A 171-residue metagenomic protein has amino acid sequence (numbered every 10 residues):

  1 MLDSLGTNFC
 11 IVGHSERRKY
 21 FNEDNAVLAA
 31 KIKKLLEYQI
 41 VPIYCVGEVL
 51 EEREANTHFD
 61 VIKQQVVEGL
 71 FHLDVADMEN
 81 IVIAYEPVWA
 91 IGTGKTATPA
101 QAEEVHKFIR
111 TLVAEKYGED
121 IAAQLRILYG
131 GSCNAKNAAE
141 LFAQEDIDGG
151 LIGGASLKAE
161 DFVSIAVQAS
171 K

Functional and structural regions predicted by a protein language model:
M1-K171: Active-site loop-to-helix "anion-binding N-cap" substructures in soluble metabolic enzymes
